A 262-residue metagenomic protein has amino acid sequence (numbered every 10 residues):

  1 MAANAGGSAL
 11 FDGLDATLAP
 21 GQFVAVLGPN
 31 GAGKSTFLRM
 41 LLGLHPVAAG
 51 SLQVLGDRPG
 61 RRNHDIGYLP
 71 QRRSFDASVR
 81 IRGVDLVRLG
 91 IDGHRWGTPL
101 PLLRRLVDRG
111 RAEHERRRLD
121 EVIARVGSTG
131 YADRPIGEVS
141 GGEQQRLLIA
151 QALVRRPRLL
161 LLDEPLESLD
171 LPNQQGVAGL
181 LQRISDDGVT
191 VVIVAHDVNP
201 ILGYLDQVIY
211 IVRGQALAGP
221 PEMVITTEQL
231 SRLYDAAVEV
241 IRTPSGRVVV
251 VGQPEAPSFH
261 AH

Functional and structural regions predicted by a protein language model:
L42: Helix-to-loop junction immediately C-terminal to a conserved catalytic motif
G50-I66: Conserved ABC transporter NBD signature motif
L100-Y131: Conserved ABC ATPase "signature" region
P135-V139, E143: Conserved ABC ATPase signature
R156: Conserved catalytic motifs of ABC-family nucleotide-binding domains
L160-E164: Catalytic Walker B motif of ABC-type/P-loop ATPase nucleotide-binding domains
T227, L233-H262: ABC ATPase nucleotide-binding domains
